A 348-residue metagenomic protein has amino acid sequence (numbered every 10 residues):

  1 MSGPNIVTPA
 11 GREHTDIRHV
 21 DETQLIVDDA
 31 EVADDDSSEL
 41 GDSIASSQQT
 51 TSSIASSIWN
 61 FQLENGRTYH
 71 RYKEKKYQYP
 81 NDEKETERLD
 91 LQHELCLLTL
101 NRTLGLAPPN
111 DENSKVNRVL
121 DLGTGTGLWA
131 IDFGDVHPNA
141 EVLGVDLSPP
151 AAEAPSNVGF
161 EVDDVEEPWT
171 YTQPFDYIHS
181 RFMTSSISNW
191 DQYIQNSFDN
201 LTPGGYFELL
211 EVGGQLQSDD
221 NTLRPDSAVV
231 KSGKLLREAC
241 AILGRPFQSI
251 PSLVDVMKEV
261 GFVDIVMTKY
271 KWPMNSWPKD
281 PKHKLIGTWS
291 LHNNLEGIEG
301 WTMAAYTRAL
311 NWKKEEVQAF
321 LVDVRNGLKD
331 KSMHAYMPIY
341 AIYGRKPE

Functional and structural regions predicted by a protein language model:
S2-N81, E87: N-terminal auxiliary segments of SAM/dcSAM-dependent transferases
P9, V260-E348: C-terminal lobe and adjacent flexible extensions of AdoMet/dcAdoMet transferase-like proteins
E83-R118, L128, D132: Conserved alpha-helix/loop element of class I SAM-dependent methyltransferases that forms part of the SAM/SAH-binding
N113-Y177, Q192-Q195: Class I SAM-dependent methyltransferase SAM/SAH-binding core
S180-M183: A short beta-strand submotif of the Rossmann-like class I SAM-dependent methyltransferase core that lines
S185, Y206-G297: Conserved catalytic/acceptor-binding region of the Class I
I187-N189: Short N-terminal helix/helix-N-cap motif within the alpha/beta-hydrolase-1
D191-Y206: A short glycine-rich, Lys/Arg-flanked "PGG" loop and its adjoining helix->strand segment in the class I
